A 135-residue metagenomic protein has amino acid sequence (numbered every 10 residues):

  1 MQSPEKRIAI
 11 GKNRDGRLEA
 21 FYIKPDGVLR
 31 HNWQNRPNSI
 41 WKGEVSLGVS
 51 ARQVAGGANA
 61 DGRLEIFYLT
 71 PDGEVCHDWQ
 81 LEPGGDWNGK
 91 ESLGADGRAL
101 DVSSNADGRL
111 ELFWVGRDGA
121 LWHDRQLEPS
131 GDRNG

Functional and structural regions predicted by a protein language model:
M1-G135: A structural motif
